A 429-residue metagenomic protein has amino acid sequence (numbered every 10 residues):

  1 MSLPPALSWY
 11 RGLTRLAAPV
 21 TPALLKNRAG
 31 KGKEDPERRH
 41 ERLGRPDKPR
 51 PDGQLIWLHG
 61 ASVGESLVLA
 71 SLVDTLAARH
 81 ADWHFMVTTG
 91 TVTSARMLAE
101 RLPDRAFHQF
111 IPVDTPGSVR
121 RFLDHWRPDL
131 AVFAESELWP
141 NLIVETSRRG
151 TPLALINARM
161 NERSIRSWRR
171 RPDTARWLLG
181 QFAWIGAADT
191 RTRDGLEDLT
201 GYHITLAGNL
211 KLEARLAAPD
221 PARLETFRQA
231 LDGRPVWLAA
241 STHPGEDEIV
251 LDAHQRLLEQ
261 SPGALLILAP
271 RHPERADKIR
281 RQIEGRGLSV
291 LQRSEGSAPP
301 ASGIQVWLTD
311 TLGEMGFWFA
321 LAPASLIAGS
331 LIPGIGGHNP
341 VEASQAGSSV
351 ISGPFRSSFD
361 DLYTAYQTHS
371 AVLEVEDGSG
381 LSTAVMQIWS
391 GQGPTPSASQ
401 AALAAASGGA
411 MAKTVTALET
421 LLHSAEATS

Functional and structural regions predicted by a protein language model:
M1-S429: Nucleotide-activated sugar donor-binding and catalytic core shared by glycosyltransferases and related lipid-linked
